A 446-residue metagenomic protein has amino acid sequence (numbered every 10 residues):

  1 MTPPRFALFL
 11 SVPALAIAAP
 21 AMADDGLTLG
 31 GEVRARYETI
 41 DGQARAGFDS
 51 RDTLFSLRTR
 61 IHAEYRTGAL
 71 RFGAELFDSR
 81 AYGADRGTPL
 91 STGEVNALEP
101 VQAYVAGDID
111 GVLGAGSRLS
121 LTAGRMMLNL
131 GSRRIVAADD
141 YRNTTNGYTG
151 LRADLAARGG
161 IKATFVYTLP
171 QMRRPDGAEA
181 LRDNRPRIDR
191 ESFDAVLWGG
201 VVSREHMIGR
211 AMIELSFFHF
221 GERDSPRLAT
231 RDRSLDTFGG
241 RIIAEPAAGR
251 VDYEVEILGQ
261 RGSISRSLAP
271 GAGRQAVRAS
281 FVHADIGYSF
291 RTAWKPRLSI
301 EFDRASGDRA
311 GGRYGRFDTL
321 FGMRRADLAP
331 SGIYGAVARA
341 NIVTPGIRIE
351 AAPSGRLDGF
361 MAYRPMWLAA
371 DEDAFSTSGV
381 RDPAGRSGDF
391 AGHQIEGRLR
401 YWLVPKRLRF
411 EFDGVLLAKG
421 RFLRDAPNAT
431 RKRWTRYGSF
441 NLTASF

Functional and structural regions predicted by a protein language model:
A7-A16: Bacterial N-terminal signal peptides
A18-P20: N-terminal signal peptide c-region/cleavage motif recognized by signal peptidases
A23-G42, R71-A74, L121: Transmembrane beta-strand segments of Gram-negative outer membrane beta-barrel proteins
A23-T28, D108-L121, A138-A310, A352-L357 (+6 more regions): Signature for the C-terminal beta-barrel architecture of outer-membrane proteins
E38-Q43, A81-R86, M127-I135, P175-D183 (+5 more regions): Flexible, solvent-exposed coil segments and beta strand-coil junctions, predominantly the extracellular/periplasmic
A46-L57, T67-L121, R134-A138, D183-R187 (+6 more regions): Surface-exposed loop and membrane-interface regions of Gram-negative outer-membrane beta-barrel proteins
A74, L403-F440, S445: Predominantly the C-terminal beta-signal and adjacent terminal strand-loop region of outer-membrane beta-barrel
F193-G199, R324-R348, A352: Outer-membrane beta-barrel signature, preferentially recognizing the C-terminal barrel domain of Gram-negative
